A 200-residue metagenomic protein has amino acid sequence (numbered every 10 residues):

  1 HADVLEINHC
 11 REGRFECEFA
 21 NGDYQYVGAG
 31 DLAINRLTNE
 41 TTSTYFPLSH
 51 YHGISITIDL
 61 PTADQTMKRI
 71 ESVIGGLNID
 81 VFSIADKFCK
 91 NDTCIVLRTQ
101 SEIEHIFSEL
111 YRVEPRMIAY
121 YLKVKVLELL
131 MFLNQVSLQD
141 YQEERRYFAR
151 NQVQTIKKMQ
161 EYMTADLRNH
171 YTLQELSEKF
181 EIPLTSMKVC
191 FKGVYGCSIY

Functional and structural regions predicted by a protein language model:
H1, G196-Y200: Short, intrinsically disordered, charge-balanced linker/junction segments flanking boundaries in proteins
A2-C17, I56-L60: Short, conserved beta-strand element in jelly-roll/cupin
C17-N21, Y26-A149, I156, L173 (+1 more regions): Alpha-helical bundle regulatory/interaction domains
P115, N169, G193: Flexible coil/turn residues that form the inter-helical turn or adjacent wing/linker of helix-turn-helix
Q154-Y162: Pre-recognition alpha-helix immediately N-terminal to the DNA-recognition helix within helix-turn-helix or winged-helix
Q160, K192-Y195: C-terminal flanking helix
D166-H170, S198-I199: Short helix/strand-capping hinge loops at secondary-structure junctions that flank key functional elements
